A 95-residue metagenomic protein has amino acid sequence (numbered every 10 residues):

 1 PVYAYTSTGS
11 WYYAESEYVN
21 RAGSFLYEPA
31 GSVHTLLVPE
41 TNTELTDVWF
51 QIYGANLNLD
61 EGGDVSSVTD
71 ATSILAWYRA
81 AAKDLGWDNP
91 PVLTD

Functional and structural regions predicted by a protein language model:
P1-D95: Jelly-roll (double-stranded beta-helix
